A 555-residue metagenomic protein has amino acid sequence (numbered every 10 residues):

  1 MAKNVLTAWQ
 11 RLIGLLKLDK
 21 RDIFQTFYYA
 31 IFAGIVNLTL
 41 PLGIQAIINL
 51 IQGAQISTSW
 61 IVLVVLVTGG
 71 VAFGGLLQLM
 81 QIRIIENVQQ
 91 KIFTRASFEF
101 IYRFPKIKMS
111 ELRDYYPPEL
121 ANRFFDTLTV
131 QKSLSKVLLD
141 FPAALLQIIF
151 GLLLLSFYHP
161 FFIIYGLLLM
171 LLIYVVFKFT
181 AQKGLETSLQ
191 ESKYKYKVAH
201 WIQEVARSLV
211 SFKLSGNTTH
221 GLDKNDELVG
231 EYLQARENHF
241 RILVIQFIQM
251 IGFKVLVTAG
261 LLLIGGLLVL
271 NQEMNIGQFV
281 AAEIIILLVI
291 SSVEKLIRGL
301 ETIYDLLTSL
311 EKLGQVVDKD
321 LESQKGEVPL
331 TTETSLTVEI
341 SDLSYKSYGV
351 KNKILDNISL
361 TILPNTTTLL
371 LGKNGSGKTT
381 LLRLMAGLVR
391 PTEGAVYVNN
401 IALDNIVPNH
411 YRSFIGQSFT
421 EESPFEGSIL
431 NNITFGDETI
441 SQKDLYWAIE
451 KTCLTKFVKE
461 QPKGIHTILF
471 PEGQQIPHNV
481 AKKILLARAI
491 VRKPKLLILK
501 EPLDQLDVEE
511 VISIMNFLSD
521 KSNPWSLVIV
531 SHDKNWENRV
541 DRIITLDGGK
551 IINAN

Functional and structural regions predicted by a protein language model:
M1-T39, G53, S57-V62, Q81 (+10 more regions): Membrane-integrated ABC transporters
K17-R21, M109-S110, N122-L134, L138 (+8 more regions): An intracellular "coupling" helix at the cytosolic face of ABC transporter transmembrane type-1 domains
K20-L40, N49-T94, R113, I164-Y165 (+4 more regions): Transmembrane-helix motif of ABC transporter permease domains
A30-I31, L63-Q78, L139-Q190, L263-M274 (+1 more regions): Transmembrane helices of ABC transporter permease
I44, P105-F150: Juxtamembrane loop-to-helix connectors within ABC transporter transmembrane domains
N217, R241, L288-D318: Cytosolic ends of transmembrane helices, especially the final helix of ABC transmembrane type-1 domains
A386: Helix-to-loop junction immediately C-terminal to a conserved catalytic motif
L430-P471, N516: ABC ATPase nucleotide-binding domain helical subdomain, centered on the C-loop/LSGGQ "ABC signature"
